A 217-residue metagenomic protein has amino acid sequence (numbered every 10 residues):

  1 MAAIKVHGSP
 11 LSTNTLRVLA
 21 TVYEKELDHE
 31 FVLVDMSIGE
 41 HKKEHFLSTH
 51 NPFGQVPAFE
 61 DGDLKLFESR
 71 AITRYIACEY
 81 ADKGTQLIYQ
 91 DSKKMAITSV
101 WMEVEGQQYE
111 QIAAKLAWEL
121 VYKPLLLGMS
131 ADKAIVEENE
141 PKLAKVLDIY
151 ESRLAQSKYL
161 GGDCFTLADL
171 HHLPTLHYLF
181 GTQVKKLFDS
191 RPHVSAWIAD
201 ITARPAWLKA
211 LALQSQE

Functional and structural regions predicted by a protein language model:
M1-E137, P141: GST-like domain detector, emphasizing the conserved glutathione-binding G-site in the N-terminal thioredoxin-like
F31, D163, F188, A210-L211: A generic structural-conservation signal
M36-S37, F165, Q216: Positions that flank functional sites
A77, T175-L176, L211: Active-site-flanking alpha-helical
W101-A203: GST-like fold's C-terminal all-alpha helical module
A206-E217: C-terminal helix/juxtamembrane-tail motif
